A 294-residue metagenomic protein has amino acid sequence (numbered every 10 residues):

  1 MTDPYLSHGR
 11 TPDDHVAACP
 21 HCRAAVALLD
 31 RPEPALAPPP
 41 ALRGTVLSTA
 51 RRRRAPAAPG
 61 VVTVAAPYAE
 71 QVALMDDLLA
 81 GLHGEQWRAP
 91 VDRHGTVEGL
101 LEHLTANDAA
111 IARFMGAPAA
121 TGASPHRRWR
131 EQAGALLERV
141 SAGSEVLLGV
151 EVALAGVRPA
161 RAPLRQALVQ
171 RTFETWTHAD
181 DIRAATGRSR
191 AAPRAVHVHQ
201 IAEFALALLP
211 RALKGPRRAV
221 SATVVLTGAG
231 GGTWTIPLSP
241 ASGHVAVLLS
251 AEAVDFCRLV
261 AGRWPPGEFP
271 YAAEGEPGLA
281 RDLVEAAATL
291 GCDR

Functional and structural regions predicted by a protein language model:
M1-V64, Q71, L82-G99, R113-T121 (+2 more regions): Structured surface interface patches that mediate subunit assembly and partner/cofactor docking
D76, G134-L137, F256: Conserved C-terminal region and hinge/linker of Rieske [2Fe-2S] proteins, especially in Rieske oxygenase systems
L78-G81, R139: Generic, well-ordered alpha-helical scaffold segments in large soluble proteins
G99-A106: Basic/polar, acidic-poor N-terminal "presequence/leader" segments that form or can form short amphipathic helices
A109-I111: Acidic, His- and aromatic-enriched active-site or binding-groove loops in soluble protein domains that engage sugars
A123-R139: Long amphipathic alpha-helical segments that form oligomerization/scaffold cores
